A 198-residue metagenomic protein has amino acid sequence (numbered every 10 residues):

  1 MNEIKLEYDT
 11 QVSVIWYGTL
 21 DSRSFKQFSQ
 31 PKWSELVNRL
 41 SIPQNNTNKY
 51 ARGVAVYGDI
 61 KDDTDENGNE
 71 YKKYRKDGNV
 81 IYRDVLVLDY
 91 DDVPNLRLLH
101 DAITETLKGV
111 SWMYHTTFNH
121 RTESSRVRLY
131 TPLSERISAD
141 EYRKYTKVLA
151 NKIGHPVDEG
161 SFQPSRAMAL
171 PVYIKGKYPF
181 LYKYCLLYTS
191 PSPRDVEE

Functional and structural regions predicted by a protein language model:
N2-S125, P132-K144: Signature for HUH/AEP ssDNA processing cores
D89-D91, D158, D195: Acidic side chains
L107-S111, L149-V157: A common structural junction motif
V110, V127, R166-M168: Generic beta-strand structural signal
H120-T122, P132-I137, D158-K183: Short, conserved secondary-structure transition motifs
A139-T146, A150, A167: Hydrophobic, well-ordered secondary-structure segments
T146, L186-L187: Short linear, low-complexity motifs centered on an aromatic residue
Y188-E198: Single conserved hydrophobic/aromatic residue that forms the stacking wall/gate of nucleotide- or nucleobase-binding
